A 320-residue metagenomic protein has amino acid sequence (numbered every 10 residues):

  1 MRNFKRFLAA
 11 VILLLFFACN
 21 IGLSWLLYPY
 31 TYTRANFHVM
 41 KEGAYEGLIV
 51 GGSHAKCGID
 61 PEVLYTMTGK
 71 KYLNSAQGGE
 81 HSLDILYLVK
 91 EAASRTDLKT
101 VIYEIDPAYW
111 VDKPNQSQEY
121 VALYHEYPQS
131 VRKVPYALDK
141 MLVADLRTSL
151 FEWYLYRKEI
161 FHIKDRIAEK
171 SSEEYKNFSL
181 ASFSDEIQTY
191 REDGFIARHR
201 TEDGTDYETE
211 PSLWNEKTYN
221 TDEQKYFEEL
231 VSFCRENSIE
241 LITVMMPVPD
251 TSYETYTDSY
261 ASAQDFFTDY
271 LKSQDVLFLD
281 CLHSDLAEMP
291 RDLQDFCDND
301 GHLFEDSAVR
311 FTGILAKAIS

Functional and structural regions predicted by a protein language model:
K5-W25: Hydrophobic membrane-insertion alpha-helices, especially the h-region of bacterial N-terminal signal peptides
L26-Y45: Alpha-helical transmembrane signal-anchor/signal-peptide segments
I49, N74-A76, L213-N220, Y253-D258 (+1 more regions): Second-shell loop/turn segments in exported
V50, H54-M141: Membrane-embedded segments
A76, M245, D280-L282: Residue-level recognition of beta-strand->loop/alpha-helix junctions
Y120-N237: Secreted/periplasmic serine-hydrolase-like ester/acetyl group-modifying domain
L230-Y256: Active-site segments of SGNH/GDSL-like serine hydrolases that catalyze O-acetyl group transfer/hydrolysis on lipids
T257-S320: Long, positively charged, glycine-interspersed low-complexity recognition regions
